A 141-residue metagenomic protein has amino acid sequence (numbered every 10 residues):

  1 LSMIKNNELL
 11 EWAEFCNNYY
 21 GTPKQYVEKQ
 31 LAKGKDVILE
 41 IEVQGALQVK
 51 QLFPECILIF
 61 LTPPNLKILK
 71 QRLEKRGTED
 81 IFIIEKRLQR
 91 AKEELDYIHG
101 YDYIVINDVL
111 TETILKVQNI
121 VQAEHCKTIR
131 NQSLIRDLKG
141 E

Functional and structural regions predicted by a protein language model:
L1-V37, Q44-L47: ATP-dependent small-molecule kinase phosphotransfer cores that center on conserved nucleotide phosphate-binding segments
M3-L10, R72-E79, N119-A123: Conserved AAA+ ATPase "sensor/coupling" helix adjacent to the nucleotide-binding pocket
K29-A32, K50-P54, D96-I98: Conserved catalytic network of the ASCE P-loop NTPase/AAA+ motor domain
V37-E42, L52-R76, I106-N107: Conserved phosphate-donor/acceptor-positioning beta-strand/loop module used by diverse small-molecule
L47-V49, L66-R72, E112-K116: Switch/connector loops and helix/strand junctions flanking conserved nucleotide-binding motifs in nucleotide-processing
C56, L66-I68, R76-D96, T111-E112: Ras-like small GTPase catalytic G-domain
T78, E93-E141: NTP-dependent small-molecule kinase module
